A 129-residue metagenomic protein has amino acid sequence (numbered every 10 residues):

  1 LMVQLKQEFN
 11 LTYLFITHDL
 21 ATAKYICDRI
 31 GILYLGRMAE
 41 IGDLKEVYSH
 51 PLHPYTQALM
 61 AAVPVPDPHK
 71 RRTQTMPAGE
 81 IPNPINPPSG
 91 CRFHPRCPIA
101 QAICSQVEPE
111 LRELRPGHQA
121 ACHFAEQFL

Functional and structural regions predicted by a protein language model:
L1-T73: P-loop NTP-binding/switch modules centered on Walker-like glycine-rich loops
L44-L129: Charged, flexible cofactor/metal-binding loops and thiol motifs
